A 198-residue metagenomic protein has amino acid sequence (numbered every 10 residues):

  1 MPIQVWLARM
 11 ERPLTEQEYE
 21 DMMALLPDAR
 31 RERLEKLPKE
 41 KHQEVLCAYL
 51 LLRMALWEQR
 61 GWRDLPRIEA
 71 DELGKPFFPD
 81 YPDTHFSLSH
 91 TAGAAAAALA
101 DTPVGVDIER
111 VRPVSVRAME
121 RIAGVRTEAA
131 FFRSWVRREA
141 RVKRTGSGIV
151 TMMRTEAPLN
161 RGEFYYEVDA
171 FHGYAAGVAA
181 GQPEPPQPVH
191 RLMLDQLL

Functional and structural regions predicted by a protein language model:
M1-L198: Core catalytic alpha/beta fold that binds nucleotide/phospho-ligands
